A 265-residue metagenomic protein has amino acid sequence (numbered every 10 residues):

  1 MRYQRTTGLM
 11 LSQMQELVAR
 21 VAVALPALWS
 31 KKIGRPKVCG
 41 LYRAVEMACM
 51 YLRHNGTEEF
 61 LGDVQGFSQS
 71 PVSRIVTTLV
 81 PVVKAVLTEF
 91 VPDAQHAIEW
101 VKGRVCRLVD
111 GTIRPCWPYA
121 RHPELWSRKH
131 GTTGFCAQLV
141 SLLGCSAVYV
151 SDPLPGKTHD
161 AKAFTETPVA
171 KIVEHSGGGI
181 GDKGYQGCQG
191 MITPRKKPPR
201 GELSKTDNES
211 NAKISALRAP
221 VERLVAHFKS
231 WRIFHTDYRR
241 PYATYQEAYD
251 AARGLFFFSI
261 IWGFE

Functional and structural regions predicted by a protein language model:
M1-P36, E265: Charged, often Cys/His-bearing segments associated with DNA-binding zinc-finger transcription factors
M10, G40, S204-T206: Ser/Thr-centered flexible coil motifs
K37, Y51, G62: Short, charged/polar micro-motifs that form catalytic or ligand-binding hotspots
G40-H54: Short, amphipathic alpha-helical "recognition" segments used to contact nucleic acids or chromatin
L52-T57, Q65: A short, glycine-centered helix-capping/turn motif at helix boundaries that positions DNA-contacting or catalytic
F60-R74, V80-E265: Short, well-ordered secondary-structure "scaffold" segments embedded in the functional core of diverse domains
